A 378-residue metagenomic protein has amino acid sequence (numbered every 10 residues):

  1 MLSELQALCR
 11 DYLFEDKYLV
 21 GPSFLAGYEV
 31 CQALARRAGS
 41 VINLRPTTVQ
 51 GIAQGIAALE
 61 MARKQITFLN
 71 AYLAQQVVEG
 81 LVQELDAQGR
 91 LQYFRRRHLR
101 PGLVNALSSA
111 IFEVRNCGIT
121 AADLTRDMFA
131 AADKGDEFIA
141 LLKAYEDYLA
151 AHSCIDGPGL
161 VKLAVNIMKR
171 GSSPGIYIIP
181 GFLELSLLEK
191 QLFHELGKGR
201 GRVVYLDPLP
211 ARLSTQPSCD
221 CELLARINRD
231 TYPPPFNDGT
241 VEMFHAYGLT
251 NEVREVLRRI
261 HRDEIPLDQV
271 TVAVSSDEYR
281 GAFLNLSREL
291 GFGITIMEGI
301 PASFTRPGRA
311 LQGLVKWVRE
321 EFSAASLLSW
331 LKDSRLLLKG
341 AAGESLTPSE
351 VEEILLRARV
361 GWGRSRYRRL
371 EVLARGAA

Functional and structural regions predicted by a protein language model:
M1-A378: Polyanion-engaging groove/track-forming segments
